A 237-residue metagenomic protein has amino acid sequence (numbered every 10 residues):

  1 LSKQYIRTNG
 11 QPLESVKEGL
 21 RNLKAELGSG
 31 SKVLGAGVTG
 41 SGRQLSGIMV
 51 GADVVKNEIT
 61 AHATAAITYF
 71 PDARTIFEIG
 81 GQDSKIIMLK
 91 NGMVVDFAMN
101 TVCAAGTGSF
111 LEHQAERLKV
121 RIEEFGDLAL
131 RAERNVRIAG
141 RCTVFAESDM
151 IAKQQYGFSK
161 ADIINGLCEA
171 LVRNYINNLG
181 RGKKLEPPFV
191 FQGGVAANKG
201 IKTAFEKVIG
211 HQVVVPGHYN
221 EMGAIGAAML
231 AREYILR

Functional and structural regions predicted by a protein language model:
L1, A73-K90, R134: Gly/Thr-rich phosphate-binding beta-strand-loop-beta motif of the actin/hexokinase/Hsp70
L1-K56, E206-K207, H211-V213: N-terminal glycine/serine-rich phosphate-binding loop of ATP-dependent small-molecule kinases, especially carbohydrate
Q4, T8-Q11, N91-R134, M229 (+1 more regions): Glycine-rich phosphate-binding loop plus the immediately following alpha-helix
L34-G42, G80-K90, R141-S148, V195-G210: Acidic-glycine-rich active-site phosphate/pyrophosphate-binding loop
S41-G42, L179-V208, Y219-G223: Glycine-rich phosphate-binding loops at beta-strand->alpha-helix junctions
T64, G108-E112, P216-R237: Glycine-rich phosphate-binding/hydrolytic loop that grips phosphoryl groups
A146-R181, N220: Adenine-nucleotide phosphate-binding core of ATP-dependent small-molecule kinases
